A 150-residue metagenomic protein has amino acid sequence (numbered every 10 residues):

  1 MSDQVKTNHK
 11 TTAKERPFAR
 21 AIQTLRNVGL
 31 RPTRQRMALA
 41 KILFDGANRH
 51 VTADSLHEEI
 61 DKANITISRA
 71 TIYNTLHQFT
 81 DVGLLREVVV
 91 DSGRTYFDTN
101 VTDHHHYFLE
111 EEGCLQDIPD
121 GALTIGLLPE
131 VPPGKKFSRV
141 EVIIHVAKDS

Functional and structural regions predicted by a protein language model:
M1-D45: Intrinsically disordered, low-complexity serine/threonine- and proline-rich regulatory segments
A38-K41, S55, N74: Amphipathic alpha-helical interaction segments
G46-V51: Short capping segments at the starts of secondary-structure elements
T52-N64: DNA-recognition alpha helix
I72-V82: Basic amphipathic alpha-helical segments that dock to polyanions
V82-S150: Non-DNA-binding regulatory cores of transcription-related proteins, predominantly C-terminal effector-binding
